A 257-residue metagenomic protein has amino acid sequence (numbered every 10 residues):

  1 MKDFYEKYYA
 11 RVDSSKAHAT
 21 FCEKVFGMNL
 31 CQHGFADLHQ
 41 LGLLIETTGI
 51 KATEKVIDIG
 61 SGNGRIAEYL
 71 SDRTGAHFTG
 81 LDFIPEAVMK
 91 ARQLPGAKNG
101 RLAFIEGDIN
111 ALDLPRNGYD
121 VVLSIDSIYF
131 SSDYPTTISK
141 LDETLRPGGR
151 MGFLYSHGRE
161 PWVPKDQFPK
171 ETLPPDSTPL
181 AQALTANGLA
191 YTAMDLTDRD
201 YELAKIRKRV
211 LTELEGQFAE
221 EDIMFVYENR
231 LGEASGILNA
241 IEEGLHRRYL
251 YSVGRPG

Functional and structural regions predicted by a protein language model:
M1-V25: N-terminal, positively charged/glycine-rich alpha-helical extensions of SAM-dependent methyltransferases
G34-A52: Conserved alpha-helix/loop element of class I SAM-dependent methyltransferases that forms part of the SAM/SAH-binding
I57-I59, N63-A111: Class I SAM-dependent methyltransferase SAM/SAH-binding core
D113-V122: A short acidic, Gly/Pro-enriched loop at the edge of an enzyme's catalytic core that lines a small-molecule cofactor
V121-D133: A short SAM/SAH-binding and catalytic strip from SAM-dependent methyltransferases
P135-R150: A short glycine-rich, Lys/Arg-flanked "PGG" loop and its adjoining helix->strand segment in the class I
G152-T172: Short, glycine-/aromatic-enriched active-site segment of Class I SAM-dependent methyltransferases
D195-G257: Conserved Class I S-adenosyl-L-methionine
